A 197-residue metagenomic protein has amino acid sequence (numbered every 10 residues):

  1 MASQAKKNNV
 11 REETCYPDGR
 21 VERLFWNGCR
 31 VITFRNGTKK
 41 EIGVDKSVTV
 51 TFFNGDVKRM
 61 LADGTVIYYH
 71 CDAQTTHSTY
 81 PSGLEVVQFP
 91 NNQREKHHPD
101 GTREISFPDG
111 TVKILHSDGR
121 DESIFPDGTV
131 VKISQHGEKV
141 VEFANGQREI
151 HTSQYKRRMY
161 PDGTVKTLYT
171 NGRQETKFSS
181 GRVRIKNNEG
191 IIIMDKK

Functional and structural regions predicted by a protein language model:
M1-K197: Repetitive, compositionally biased segments used for assembly/scaffolding
